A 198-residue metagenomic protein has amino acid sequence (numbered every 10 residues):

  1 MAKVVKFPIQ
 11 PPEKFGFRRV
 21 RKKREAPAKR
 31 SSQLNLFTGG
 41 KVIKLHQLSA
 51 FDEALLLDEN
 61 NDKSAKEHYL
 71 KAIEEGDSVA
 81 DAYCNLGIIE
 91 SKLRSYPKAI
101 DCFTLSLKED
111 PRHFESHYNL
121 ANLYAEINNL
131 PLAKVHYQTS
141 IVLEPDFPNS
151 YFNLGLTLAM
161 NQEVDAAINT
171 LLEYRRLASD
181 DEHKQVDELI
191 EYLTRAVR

Functional and structural regions predicted by a protein language model:
M1-L48: Long, contiguous interaction/recruitment modules in multidomain scaffold/adaptor proteins
I43-D81, I88-K92: Alpha-helical segment of the N-proximal tetratricopeptide repeat
Q47, A80-D81, F114-E115, P148-N149 (+1 more regions): Helix-start (N-cap) detector for alpha-helical repeat units in TPR-like alpha-solenoids, especially tetratricopeptide
E59-K71, K92-L105, E126-T139, N161-E173 (+2 more regions): Structural signature of tandem alpha-helical TPR/SEL1-like repeats, specifically the intra-repeat loop/turn
E75, E109, L143, L177-A178: Structural marker of alpha-solenoid helical repeat scaffolds
L156-M160, D181-R198: TPR/TPR-like alpha-solenoid helical repeat scaffolds
